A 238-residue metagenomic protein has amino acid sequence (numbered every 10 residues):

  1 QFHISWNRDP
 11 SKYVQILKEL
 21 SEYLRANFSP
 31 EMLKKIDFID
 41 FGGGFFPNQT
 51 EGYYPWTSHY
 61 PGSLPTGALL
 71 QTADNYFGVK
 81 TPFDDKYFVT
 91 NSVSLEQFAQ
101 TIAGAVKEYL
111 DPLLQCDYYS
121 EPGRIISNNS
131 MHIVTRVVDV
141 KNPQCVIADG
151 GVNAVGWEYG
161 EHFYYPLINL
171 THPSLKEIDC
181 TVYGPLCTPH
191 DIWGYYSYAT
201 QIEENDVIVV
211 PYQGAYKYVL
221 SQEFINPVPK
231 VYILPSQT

Functional and structural regions predicted by a protein language model:
Q1-S130: Active-site loop/helix belt of alpha/beta enzymes
T72-T238: Charged (often Lys/Glu-rich) extended helix/loop segments that serve as interaction or gating elements
